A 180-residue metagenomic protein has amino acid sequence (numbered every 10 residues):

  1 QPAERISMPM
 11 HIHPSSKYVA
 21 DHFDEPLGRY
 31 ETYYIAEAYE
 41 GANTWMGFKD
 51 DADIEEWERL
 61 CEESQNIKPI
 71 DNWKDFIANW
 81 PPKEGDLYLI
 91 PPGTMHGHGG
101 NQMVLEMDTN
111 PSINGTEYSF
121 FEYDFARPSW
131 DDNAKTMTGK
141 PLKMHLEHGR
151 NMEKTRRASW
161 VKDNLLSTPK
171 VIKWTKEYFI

Functional and structural regions predicted by a protein language model:
Q1-E84, T94, G99-I180: Active-site region of the double-stranded beta-helix
G85-L89: Noncatalytic modules at the cell exterior or secretory-pathway interfaces, chiefly beta-strand-rich lectin/adhesion
